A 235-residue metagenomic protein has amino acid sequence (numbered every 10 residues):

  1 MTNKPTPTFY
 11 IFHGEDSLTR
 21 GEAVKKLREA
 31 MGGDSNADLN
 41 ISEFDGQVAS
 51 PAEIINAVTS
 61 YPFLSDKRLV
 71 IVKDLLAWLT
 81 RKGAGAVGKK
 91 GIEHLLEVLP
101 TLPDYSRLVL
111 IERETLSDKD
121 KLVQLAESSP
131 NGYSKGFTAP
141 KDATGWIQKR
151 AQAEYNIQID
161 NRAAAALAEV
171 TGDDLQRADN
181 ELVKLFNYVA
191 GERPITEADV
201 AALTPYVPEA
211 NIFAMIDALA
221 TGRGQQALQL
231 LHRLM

Functional and structural regions predicted by a protein language model:
M1-M235: Conserved beta/loop motifs at nucleotide-recognition and modification sites
